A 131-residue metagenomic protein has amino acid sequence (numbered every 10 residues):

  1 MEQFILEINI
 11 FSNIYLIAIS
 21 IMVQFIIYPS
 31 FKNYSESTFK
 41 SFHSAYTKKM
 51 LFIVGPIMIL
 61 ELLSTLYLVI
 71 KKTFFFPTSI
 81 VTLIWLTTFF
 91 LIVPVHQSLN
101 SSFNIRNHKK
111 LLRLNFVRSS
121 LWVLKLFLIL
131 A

Functional and structural regions predicted by a protein language model:
E2-L60, Q97-K109: Interfacial loop at the N-terminal end of multi-pass membrane proteins
N9, T78-V81, N115-R118: Residue-level recognition of transmembrane alpha-helices in multi-pass small-molecule transporters/permeases
S20, T65-K72, T88, L126-I129: Structural signal for membrane-spanning alpha-helices in multi-pass inner-membrane proteins, emphasizing helix cores
K49, I53-P77: Helix-adjacent hinge/juxtasegments
G55-E61, S119-A131: Hydrophobic alpha-helical transmembrane segments in multi-pass integral membrane proteins
V69-L91: Short alpha-helical packing/oligomerization segments
H108-V123: Individual transmembrane alpha-helices with interfacial aromatic-anchor signatures
